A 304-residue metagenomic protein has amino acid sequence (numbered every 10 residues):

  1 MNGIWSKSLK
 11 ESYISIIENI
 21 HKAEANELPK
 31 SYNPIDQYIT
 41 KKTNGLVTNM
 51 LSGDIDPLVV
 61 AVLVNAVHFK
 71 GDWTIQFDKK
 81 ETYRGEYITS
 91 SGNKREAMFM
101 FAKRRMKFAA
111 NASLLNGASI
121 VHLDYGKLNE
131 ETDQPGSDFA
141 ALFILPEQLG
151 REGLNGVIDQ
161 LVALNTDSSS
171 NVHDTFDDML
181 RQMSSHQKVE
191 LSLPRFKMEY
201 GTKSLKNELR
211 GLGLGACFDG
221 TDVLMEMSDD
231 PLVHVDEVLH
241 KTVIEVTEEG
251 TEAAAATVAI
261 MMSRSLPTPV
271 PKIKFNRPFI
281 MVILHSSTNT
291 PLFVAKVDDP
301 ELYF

Functional and structural regions predicted by a protein language model:
M1-N155, T175-V270: Non-catalytic, conformational "gating/processing" segments within enzyme and secreted inhibitor domains
Q76-K79, I144, L154-A163, V258-A259 (+3 more regions): Composition- and surface-driven signal marking solvent-exposed, interaction-prone regions in large proteins
Q160, L164, S168, E208-G215: Conserved short hydrophobic interaction patches
N165-D177: Internal maturation/activation junctions in enzymes
T242-F304: C-terminal soluble interaction/assembly domains
